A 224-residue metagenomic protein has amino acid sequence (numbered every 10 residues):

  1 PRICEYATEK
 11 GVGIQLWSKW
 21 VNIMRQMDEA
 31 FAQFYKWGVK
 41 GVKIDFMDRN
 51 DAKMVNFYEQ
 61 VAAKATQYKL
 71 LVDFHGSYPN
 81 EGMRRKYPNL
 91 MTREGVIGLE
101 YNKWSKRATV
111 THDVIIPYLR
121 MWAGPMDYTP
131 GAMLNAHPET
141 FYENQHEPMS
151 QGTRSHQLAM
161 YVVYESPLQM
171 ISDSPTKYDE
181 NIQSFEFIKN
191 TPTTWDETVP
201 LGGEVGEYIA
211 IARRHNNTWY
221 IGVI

Functional and structural regions predicted by a protein language model:
P1-T153: Aromatic- and carboxylate-enriched substrate-binding clefts and catalytic-loop regions of carbohydrate-active enzymes
E9, Q67, Y164-E165, H215-N217: Short, well-ordered loop/turn elements at secondary-structure boundaries
V72, V163, I221: Hydrophobic, well-ordered secondary-structure elements that form the walls of internal hydrophobic environments
K86, L90, P125-D127, P167-M170 (+3 more regions): Residue-level preference for alpha-helix termini and adjacent loops
I97, A132-L134, E139, Y164 (+3 more regions): A generic structural micro-environment signature that highlights single residues at secondary-structure boundaries
G152, L201, A210-A212: Residues embedded in well-ordered secondary-structure elements
S155-E204: Catalytic cores of secreted or luminal carbohydrate-active enzymes
V205-I224: Carbohydrate-binding surface patches
